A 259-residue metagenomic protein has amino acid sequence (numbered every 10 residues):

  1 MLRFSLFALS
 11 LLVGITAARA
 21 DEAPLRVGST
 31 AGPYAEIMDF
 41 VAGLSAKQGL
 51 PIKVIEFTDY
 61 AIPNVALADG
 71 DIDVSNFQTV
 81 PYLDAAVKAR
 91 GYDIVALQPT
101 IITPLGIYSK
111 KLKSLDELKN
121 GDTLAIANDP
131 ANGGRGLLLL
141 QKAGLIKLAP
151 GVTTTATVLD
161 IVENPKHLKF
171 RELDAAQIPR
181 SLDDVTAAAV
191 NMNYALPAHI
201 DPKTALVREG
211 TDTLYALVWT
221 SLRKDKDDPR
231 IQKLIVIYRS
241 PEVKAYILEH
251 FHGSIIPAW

Functional and structural regions predicted by a protein language model:
D21-G32, L50-E56, T123-L124: Short, well-ordered beta-strand elements
I55-V65, V152-R180: Short helix-initiation/N-cap motifs at beta->coil->alpha
Y60-G91, G106-Y108, K113, G133-G136 (+1 more regions): Pocket-flanking alpha-helical
A68-Q78, D122, L145, K166-L168 (+1 more regions): Alpha-to-beta junction loops
A85-L97, L112, D184, A189 (+1 more regions): Ligand-binding "clamshell"
L97-K147, K244: A conserved helix-loop-strand patch within extracytoplasmic ligand-binding domains of the periplasmic binding
P104-L115, A216-D228: A bilobed periplasmic-binding-protein/Venus flytrap-type ligand-binding module shared by bacterial periplasmic
N132-Q141, Y238-A258: Periplasmic-binding protein-like
